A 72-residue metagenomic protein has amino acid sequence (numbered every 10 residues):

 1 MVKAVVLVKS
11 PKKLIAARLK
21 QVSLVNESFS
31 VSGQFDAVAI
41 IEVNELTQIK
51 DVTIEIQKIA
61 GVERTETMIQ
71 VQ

Functional and structural regions predicted by a protein language model:
M1-Q72: A compositional/biophysical signature of low hydrophobicity enriched in polar/charged and small residues
